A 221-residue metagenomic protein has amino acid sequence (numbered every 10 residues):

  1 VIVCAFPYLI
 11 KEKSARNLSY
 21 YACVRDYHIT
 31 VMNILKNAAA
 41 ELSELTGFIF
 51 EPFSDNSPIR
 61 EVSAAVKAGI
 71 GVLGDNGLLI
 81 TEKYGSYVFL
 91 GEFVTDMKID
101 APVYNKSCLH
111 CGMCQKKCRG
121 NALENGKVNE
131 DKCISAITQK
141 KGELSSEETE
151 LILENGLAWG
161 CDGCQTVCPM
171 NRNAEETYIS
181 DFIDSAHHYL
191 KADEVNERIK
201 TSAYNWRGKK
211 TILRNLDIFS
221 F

Functional and structural regions predicted by a protein language model:
V1-S107: Auxiliary alpha/beta "docking" domains used to position bulky ligands
G47, C118, K141-G142: Extracellular/mature segments of secreted proteins
I80-V103, K127-E150, D193-N196: Short, charged low-complexity linear segments at domain edges
A101-L109, T149-C161: Immediate flanking context of iron-sulfur cluster ligation sites
M113-T138, L153-F182: Iron-sulfur cluster-binding cysteine motifs and their immediate structural context in ferredoxin-like electron-transfer
Y178-A192: Gly/Gly-Pro-rich "capping" loops immediately C-terminal to redox-active cysteine motifs in periplasmic/lumenal
V195-R207: Acidic, Ser/Thr- and Gly/Pro-rich intrinsically disordered linkers and low-complexity segments that flank or connect
W206-F221: Long, compositionally biased charged/polar accessory segments in the mid-to-C-terminal portions of proteins
